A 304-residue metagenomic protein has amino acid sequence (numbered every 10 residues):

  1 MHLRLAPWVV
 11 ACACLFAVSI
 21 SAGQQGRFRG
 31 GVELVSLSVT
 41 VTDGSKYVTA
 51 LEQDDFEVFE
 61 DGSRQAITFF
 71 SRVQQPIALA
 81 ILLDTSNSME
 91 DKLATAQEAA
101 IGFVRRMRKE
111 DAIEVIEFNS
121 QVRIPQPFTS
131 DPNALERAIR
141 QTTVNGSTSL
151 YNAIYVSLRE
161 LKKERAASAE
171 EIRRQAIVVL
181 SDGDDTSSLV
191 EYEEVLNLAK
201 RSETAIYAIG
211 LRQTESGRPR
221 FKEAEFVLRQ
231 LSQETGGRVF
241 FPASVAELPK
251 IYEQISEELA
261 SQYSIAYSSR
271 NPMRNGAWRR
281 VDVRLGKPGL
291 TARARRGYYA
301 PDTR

Functional and structural regions predicted by a protein language model:
M1-R4: N-terminal secretory signal peptides that target proteins for export/translocation
P7-S19: Bacterial N-terminal signal peptides
I20-R304: Scaffold/interface architecture of coatomer-like assemblies
